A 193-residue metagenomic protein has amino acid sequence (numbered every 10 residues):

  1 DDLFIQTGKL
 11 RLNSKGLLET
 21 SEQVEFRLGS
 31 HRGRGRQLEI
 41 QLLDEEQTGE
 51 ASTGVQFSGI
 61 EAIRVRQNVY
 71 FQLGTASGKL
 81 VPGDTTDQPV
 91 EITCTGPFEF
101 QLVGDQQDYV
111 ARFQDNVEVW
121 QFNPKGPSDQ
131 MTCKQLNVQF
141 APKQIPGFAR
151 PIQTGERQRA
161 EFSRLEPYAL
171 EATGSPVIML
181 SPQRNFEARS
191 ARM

Functional and structural regions predicted by a protein language model:
D1-M193: N-terminal amphipathic/hydrophobic interface segments
